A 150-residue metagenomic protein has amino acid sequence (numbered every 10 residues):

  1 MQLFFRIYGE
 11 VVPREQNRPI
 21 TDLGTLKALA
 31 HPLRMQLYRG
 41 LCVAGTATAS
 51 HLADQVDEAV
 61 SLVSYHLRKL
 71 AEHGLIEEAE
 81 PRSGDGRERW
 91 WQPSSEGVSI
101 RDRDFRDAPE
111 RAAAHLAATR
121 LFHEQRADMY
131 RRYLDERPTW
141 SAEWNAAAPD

Functional and structural regions predicted by a protein language model:
M1-P19: Short, intrinsically disordered or compositionally biased N-terminal tails of bacterial proteins
Y8-P13, Q92-P149: Amphipathic alpha-helical dimerization/coiled-coil segments that flank or bridge DNA-binding/regulatory modules
K27-H31, T48, P81-D104: Short, cationic-aromatic polyanion-contact patches
M35-R39: Pre-recognition alpha-helix immediately N-terminal to the DNA-recognition helix within helix-turn-helix or winged-helix
H51-Q55: A short acidic, leucine-rich amphipathic alpha-helix
G74: Glycine-centered, phosphate/nucleic-acid-interacting loop/turn motifs that mediate DNA/RNA or nucleotide
